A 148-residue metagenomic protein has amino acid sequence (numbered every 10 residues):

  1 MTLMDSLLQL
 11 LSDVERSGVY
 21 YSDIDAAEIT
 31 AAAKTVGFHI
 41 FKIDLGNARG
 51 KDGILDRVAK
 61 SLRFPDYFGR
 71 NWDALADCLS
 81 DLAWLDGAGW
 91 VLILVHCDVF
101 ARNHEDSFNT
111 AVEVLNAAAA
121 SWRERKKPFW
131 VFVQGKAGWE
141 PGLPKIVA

Functional and structural regions predicted by a protein language model:
T2-G53, K127, G142-V147: N-terminal intrinsically disordered, cationic/polar leader segments that include organellar targeting peptides
L8, A27-A31, L55-A59, N109-V112 (+1 more regions): Generic detector of well-ordered alpha-helical segments enriched in charged/polar residues, highlighting helical
V19, D23, G69, E105-F108: Generic detection of long, well-ordered alpha-helical segments
I29, A33, L62, L79 (+1 more regions): Hydrophobic, Leu/Ile/Phe/Ala-enriched alpha-helical segments that form helix-helix packing faces
K42-D44, I93-H96, F132-Q134: Conserved beta-strand segments of the P-loop GTPase G domain that flank and frequently precede/overlap
D44-A48, D52-A88: Conserved helix-adjacent loop modules within structured domains
S80-S107: Mid-chain, well-packed structural core segment of small domains
F100-G138, G142-V147: Helix-rich interaction surfaces within compact, conserved domain-sized segments that mediate assembly or partner
